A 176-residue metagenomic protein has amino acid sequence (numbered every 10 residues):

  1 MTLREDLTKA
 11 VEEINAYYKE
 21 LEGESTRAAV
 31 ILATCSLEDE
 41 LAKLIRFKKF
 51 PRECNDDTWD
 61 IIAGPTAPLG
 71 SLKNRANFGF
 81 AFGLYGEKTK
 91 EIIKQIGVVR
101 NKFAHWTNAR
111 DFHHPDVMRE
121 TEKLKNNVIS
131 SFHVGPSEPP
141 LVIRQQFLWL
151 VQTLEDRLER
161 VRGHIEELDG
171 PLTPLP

Functional and structural regions predicted by a protein language model:
M1-P176: Amphipathic alpha-helical interface elements
